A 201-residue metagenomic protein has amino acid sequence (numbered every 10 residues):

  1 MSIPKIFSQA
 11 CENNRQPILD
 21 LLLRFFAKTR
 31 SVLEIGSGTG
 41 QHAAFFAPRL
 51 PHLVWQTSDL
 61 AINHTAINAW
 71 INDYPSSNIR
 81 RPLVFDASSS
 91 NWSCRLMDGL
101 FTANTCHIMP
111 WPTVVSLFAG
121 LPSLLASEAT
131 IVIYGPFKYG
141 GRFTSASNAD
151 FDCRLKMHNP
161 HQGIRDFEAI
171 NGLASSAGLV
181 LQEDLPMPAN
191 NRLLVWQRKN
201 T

Functional and structural regions predicted by a protein language model:
M1-K28: Class I SAM-dependent methyltransferase Rossmann-like catalytic core, especially the SAM/SAH-binding loop
L33, Q41-S90: Class I SAM-dependent methyltransferase SAM/SAH-binding core
G38: Conserved glycine-rich SAM-binding loop
W92-L100: A short acidic, Gly/Pro-enriched loop at the edge of an enzyme's catalytic core that lines a small-molecule cofactor
M109-L121: A short, conserved alpha-helix within the catalytic core of class I
E128-G140: Conserved beta-strand signature within the Rossmann-like core of class I S-adenosyl-L-methionine
H161-G178: Short alpha-helix
L179-T201: Core SAM-dependent methyltransferase catalytic element
